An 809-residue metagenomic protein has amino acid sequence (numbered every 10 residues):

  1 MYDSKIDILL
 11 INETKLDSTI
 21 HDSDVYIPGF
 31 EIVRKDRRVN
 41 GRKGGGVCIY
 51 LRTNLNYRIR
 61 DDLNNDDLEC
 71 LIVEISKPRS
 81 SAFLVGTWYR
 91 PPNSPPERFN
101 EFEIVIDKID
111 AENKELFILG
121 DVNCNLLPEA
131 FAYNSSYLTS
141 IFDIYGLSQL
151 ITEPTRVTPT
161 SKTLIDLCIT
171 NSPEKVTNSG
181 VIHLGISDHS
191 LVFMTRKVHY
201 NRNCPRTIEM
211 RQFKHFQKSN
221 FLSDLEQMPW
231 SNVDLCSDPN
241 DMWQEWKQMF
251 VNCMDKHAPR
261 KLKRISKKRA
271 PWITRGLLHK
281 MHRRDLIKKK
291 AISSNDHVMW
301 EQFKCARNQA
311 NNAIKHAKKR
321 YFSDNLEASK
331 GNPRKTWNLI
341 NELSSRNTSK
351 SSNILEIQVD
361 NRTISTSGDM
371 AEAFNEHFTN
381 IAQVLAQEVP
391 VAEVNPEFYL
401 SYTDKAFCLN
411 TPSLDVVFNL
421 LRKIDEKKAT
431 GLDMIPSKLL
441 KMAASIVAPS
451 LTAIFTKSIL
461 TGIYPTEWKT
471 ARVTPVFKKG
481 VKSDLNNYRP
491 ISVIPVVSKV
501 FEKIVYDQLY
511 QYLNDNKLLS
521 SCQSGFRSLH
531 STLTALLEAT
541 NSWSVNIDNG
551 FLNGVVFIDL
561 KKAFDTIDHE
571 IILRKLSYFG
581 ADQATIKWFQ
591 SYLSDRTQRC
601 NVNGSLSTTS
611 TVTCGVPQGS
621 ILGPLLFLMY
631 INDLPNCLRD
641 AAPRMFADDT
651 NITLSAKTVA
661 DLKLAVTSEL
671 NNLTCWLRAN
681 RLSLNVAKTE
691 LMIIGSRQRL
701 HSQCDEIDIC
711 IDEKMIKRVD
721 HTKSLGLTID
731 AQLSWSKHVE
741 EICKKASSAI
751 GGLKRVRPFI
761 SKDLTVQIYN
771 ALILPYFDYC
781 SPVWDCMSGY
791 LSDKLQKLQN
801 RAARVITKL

Functional and structural regions predicted by a protein language model:
M1-N113, I118, L126-P128, A132 (+3 more regions): Short phosphate/oxyanion-binding micro-motifs
L9, T195, N201-N203, E226 (+14 more regions): Surface-exposed loop/turn segments and immediately adjacent short secondary-structure elements within folded domains
V33-I49, L127-Y133, Y145-S172, W230-C236 (+1 more regions): Active site of divalent-metal-dependent phosphoester/diester hydrolases
D67, F378, T403-P617, L654: Conserved pre-catalytic core of RNA-dependent polymerases
F83-G86, E115-F131, T195-S365, N410 (+5 more regions): Arg/Lys-enriched, amphipathic patches
F99, E103-L119, V505-Q523, N546-D548 (+1 more regions): Active-site palm subdomain of RNA-directed nucleic acid polymerases
P154-E174, S179-G180, F407, G604-L606 (+2 more regions): Short, conserved micro-motifs composed of acidic
R264-S266, A270-R275, A313, R320-S329 (+5 more regions): Non-catalytic, peripheral interaction segments enriched in hydrophobic/basic residues
